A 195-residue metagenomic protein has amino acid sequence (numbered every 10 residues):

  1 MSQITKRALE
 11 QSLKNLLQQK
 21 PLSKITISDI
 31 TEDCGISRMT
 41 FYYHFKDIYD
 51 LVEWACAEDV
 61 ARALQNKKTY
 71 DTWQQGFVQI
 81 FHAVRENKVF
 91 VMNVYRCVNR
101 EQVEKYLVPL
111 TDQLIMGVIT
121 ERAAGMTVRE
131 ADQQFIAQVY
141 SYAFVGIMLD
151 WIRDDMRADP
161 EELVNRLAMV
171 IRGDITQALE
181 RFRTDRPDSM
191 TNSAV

Functional and structural regions predicted by a protein language model:
M1, T5, N99, V103 (+3 more regions): Conserved acidic
Q3-K6, E10-K14, Q18, S23-I27 (+4 more regions): An amphipathic alpha-helix adjacent to DNA-recognition modules
A55-C56, A83-V108, G117-R122, L149: Amphipathic alpha-helical segments used for helix-helix packing
K67, V91-Y95, R122-G125, W151-D155 (+1 more regions): Secondary-structure edge/capping motif, primarily at the C-terminal ends of alpha-helices and the immediately following
T69-G76, D185: N-terminal non-catalytic regions of secreted/periplasmic and cell-surface proteins
Q74-V89, Q138, G146, E161: Amphipathic alpha-helical segments that line or abut small-molecule/effector binding pockets and mediate allosteric
R100-G125, A131-G146, M169-T176: Amphipathic alpha-helical packing segments from all-alpha helical-bundle domains
D150-V195: C-terminal peripheral helix-coil segments that are non-catalytic and often amphipathic
